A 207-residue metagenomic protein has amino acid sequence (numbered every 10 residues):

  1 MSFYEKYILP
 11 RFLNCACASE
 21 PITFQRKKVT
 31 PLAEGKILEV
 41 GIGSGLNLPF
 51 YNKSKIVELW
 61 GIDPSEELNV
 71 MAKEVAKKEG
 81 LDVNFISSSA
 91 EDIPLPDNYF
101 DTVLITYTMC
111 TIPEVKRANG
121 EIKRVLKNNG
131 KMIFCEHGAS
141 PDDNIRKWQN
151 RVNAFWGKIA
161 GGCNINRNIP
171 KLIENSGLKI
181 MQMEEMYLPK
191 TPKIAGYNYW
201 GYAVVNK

Functional and structural regions predicted by a protein language model:
A16-K36, L46-F50: Conserved alpha-helix/loop element of class I SAM-dependent methyltransferases that forms part of the SAM/SAH-binding
L38-V40, S44-D92: Class I SAM-dependent methyltransferase SAM/SAH-binding core
E91-V103: A short acidic, Gly/Pro-enriched loop at the edge of an enzyme's catalytic core that lines a small-molecule cofactor
D101-E114: A short SAM/SAH-binding and catalytic strip from SAM-dependent methyltransferases
K116-N128: A short glycine-rich, Lys/Arg-flanked "PGG" loop and its adjoining helix->strand segment in the class I
N129-H137: Conserved beta-strand signature within the Rossmann-like core of class I S-adenosyl-L-methionine
G161-G177: Short alpha-helix
L178, E185-K207: Core SAM-dependent methyltransferase catalytic element
